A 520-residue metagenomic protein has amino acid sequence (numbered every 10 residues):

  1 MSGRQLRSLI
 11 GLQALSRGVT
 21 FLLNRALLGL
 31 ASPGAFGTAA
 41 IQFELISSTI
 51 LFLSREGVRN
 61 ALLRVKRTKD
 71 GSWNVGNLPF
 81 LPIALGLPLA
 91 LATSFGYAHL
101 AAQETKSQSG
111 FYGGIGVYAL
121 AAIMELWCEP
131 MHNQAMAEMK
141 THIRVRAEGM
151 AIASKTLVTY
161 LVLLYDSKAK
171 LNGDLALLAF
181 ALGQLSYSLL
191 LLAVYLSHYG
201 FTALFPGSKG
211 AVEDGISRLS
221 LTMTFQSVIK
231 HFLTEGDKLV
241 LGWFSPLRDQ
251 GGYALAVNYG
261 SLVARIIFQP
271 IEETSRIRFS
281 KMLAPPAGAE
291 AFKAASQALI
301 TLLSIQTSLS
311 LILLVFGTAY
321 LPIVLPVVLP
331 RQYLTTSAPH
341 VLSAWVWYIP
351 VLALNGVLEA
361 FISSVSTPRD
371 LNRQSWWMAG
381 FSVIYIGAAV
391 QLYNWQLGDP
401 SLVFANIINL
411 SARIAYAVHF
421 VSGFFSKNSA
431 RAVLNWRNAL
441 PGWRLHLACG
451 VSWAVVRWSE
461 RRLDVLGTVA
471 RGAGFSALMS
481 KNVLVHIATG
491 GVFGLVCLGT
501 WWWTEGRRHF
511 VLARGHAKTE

Functional and structural regions predicted by a protein language model:
M1-G57, L85-A90, S94-A102, G114-A121 (+4 more regions): Signature of the first transmembrane helix
T20-L23, F52-D70, A256, G260-L303 (+1 more regions): Helix-loop junctions and terminal segments of transmembrane helices in multi-pass membrane transport/translocation
F21-A35, S167, F225, H231-L262 (+5 more regions): Helix-terminus/linker motif at the lipid-water interface of multi-pass membrane proteins
L51, F201-P206, S422-W443, W453-E520: Membrane-proximal transmembrane or re-entrant/amphipathic helices at the cytosolic face
A61-R64, L120-M150, L161-Y165, D174 (+2 more regions): Membrane-interface junctions at transmembrane-helix termini in multi-pass inner-membrane proteins
L100-Y118, I300, L313-A353, T367-P368 (+4 more regions): Interfacial segments at transmembrane-helix termini and the short loops linking adjacent helices
Y112-G116, V145-G207, A211, G215-M223 (+6 more regions): Hydrophobic alpha-helical transmembrane segments
A169-L185, L189-E235, L239, W243 (+3 more regions): Interhelical loop/hinge segments that connect adjacent transmembrane helices in multipass membrane
